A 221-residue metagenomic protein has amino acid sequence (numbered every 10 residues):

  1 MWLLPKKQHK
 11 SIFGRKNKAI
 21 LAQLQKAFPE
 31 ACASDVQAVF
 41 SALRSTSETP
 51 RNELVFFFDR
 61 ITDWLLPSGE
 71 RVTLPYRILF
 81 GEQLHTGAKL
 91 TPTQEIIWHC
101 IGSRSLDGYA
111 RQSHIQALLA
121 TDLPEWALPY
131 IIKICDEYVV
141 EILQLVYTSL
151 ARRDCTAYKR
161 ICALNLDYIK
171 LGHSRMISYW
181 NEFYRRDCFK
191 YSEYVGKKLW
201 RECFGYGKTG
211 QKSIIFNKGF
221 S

Functional and structural regions predicted by a protein language model:
W2-S113, R153-C155, K159-S221: Extended repeat-based scaffolds of very large eukaryotic assembly and lipid-transport proteins
L54, S113-A117, I142-L150: Conserved hydrophobic register position within alpha-solenoid helical repeats
S103-L106, C135-E141: Short coil turns that connect the paired helices of HEAT/ARM alpha-solenoid repeats
R111, Q116-C135: Internal alpha-helical scaffold/solenoid segments in large eukaryotic proteins
P124, V140-L143: Alpha-helix N-cap/helix-initiation sites
